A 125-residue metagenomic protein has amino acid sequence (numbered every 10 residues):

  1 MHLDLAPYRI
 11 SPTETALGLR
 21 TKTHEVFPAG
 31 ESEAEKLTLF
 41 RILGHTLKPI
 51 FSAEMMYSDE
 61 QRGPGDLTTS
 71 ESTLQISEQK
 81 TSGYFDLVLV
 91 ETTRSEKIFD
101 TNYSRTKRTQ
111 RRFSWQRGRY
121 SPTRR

Functional and structural regions predicted by a protein language model:
M1-I10: Short N-terminal edge-element motif at the start of the domain
R9-T23, K80-T92: Acidic/hydrophobic-patterned starts of short beta strands in beta-sheet-rich repeat architectures
S11-T13, G30-A34: Alpha-helix initiation and capping sites
G18-L19, S32-K36: Hydrophobic, aromatic-enriched interface-forming segments
T21-T23, R41-G44: Generic secondary-structure microfeatures
H24-A29: Short helix-to-loop capping/linker segments positioned immediately adjacent to catalytic or ligand/cofactor-binding
A34-E35, I42-K48, S52-R125: Acidic, small-residue rich beta-repeat scaffolds with periodic aromatic anchors
